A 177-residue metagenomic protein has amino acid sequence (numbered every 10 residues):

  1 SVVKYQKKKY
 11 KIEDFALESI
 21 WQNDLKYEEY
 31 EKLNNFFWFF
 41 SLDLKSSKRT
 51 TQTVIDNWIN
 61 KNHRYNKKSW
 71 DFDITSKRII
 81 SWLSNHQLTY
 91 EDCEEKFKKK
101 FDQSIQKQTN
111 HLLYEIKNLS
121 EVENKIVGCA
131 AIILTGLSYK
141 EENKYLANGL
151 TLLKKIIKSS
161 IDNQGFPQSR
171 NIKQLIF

Functional and structural regions predicted by a protein language model:
S1-F37: N-terminal transition regions in large eukaryotic proteins
Y27-F177: Aromatic-lined, polymer-binding surfaces characteristic of secreted/periplasmic polysaccharide-degrading enzymes
